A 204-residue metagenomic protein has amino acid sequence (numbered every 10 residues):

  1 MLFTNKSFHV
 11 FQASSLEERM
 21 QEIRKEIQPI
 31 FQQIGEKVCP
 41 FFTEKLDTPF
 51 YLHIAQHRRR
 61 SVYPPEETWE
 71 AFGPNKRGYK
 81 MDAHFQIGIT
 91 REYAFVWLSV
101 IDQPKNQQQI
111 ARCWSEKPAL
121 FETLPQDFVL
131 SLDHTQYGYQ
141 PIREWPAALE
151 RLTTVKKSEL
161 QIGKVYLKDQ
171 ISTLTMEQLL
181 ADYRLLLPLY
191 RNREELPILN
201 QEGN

Functional and structural regions predicted by a protein language model:
M1-H84, G88-F95: Charge-rich, low-complexity N-terminal segments
M1-T43, Q136-N204: Long, solvent-exposed, polar/charged low-complexity segments
E18, A94-L149: Compact, glycine/acidic-enriched structural inserts
K37-A55, K76, K80-A83, N106-F128 (+1 more regions): Short, charge-rich amphipathic segments
A55, G73, S131-D133, G163: A structural detector for beta-sheet-dominated domains
P65-E67, P125, K157-E159: Sequence-level motif detector for i,i+2 pairs with an aromatic at +2
T90, W97-S99, L167: Residue-level recognition of single "structural anchor" positions that define or cap local secondary structure
